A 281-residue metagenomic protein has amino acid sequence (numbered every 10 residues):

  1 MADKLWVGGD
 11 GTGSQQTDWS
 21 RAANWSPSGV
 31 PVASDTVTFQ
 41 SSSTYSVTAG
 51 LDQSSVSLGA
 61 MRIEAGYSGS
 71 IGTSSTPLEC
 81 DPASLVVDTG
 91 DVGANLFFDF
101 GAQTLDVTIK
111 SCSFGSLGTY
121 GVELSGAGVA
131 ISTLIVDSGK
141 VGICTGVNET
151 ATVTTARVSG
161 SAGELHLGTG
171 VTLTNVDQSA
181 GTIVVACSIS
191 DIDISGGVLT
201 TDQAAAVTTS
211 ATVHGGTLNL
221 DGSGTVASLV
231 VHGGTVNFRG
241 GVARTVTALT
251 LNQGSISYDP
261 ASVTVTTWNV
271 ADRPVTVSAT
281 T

Functional and structural regions predicted by a protein language model:
M1-T281: Extracellular beta-sheet-rich ligand-binding/adhesion modules
